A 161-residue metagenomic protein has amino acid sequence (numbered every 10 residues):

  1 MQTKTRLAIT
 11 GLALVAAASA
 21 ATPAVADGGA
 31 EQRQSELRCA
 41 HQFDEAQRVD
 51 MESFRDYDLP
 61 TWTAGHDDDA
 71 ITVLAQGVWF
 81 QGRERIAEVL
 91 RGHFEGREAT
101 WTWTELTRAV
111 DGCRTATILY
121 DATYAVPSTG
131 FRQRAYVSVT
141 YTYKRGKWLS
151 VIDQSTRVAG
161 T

Functional and structural regions predicted by a protein language model:
M1-T10: Bacterial N-terminal signal peptides that target proteins for export
K4, D27, R134-T161: Short beta-strand edge/turn micro-motifs at domain boundaries
G11-L12, A20-A64, D68: Short, low-complexity N-terminal intrinsically disordered segments enriched in polar/charged residues
Q47-D50, F54, H66, I86 (+3 more regions): Hydrophobic alpha-helical core bundles mediating ligand binding, dimerization, or RNAP-core interactions
D50, W62-T63, A70, G82 (+3 more regions): Hydrophobic pocket/interface hotspot
D69-I71, L119-A125, T156: Generic short beta-strand segments
A70-Q81, G92-E98: A short gly/proline-enriched turn/hairpin at secondary-structure junctions
A87-G130: Surface-exposed, charged secondary-structure patches
